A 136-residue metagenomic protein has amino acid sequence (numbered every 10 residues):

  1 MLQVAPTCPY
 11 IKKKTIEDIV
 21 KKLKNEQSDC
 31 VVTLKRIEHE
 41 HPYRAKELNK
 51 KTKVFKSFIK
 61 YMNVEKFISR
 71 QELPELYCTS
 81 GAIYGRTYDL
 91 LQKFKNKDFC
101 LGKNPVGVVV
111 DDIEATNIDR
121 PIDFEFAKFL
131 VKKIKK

Functional and structural regions predicted by a protein language model:
M1-P9: Short beta-strand-to-loop acidic/aromatic patch adjacent to the donor-nucleotide binding site
P6, R86, I118-D119: Single, functionally critical "micro-switch" positions that shape active/binding sites and transmembrane helices
P9-C100, V109: Conserved core of the sugar-phosphate nucleotidyltransferase
K95-T116, P121-E125, F129-K136: Catalytic donor-sugar/metal-binding loop of nucleotide-sugar-dependent glycosyltransferases
